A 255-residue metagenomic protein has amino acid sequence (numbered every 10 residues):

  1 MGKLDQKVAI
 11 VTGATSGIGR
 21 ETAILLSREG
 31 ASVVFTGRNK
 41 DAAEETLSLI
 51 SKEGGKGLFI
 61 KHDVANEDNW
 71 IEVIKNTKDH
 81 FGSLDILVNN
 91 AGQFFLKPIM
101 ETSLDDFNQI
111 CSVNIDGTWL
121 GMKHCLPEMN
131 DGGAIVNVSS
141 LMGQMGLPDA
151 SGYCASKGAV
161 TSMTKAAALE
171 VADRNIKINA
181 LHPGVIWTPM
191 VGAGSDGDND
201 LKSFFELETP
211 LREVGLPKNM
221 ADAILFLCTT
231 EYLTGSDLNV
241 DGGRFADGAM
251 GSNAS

Functional and structural regions predicted by a protein language model:
V8, T15-G17, N39: Conserved glycine-rich cofactor-binding loop
A31-E45: Conserved glycine-rich Rossmann-like NAD(P)H-binding loop of the short-chain dehydrogenase/reductase
F81, E128, E213-V240, F245: C-terminal substrate-recognition "lid" of short-chain dehydrogenase/reductases
P98-I99, D106-N108, L201, F205: Substrate-binding pocket helix/loop in short-chain dehydrogenase/reductase
M122, S156, T164: Active-site helix of classical SDR
P127, L169-D173: Alpha-helical segment proximal to the catalytic Tyr-Lys
S140: Residue(s) in the substrate-gating loop at a strand-loop-helix junction that position the organic substrate next
